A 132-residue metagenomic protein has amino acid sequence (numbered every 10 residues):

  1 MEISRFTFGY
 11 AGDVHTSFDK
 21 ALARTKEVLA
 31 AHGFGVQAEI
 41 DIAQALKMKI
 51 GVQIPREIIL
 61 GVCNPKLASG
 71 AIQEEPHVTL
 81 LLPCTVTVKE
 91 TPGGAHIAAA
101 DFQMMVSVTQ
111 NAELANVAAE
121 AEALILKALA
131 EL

Functional and structural regions predicted by a protein language model:
M1-H32: Terminal, regulation- and interaction-focused segments at domain boundaries
I3-F6, I54, M105: A short alpha-helix capping/helix-coil boundary motif
T16, K20, D41, N116 (+1 more regions): Conserved active-site and cofactor/substrate-binding residues in soluble primary-metabolism enzymes
K26, A43-Q44, L126: Short glycine-/small-residue-rich flexible loop motifs, especially phosphate/cofactor-binding loops
A31, G35-T87: Compact, glycine-rich, soluble single-domain proteins
T85-N111: Beta-strand/loop substructures that line and gate deep hydrophobic ligand-binding cavities in soluble
V108-L132: Well-ordered alpha/beta subsegment
